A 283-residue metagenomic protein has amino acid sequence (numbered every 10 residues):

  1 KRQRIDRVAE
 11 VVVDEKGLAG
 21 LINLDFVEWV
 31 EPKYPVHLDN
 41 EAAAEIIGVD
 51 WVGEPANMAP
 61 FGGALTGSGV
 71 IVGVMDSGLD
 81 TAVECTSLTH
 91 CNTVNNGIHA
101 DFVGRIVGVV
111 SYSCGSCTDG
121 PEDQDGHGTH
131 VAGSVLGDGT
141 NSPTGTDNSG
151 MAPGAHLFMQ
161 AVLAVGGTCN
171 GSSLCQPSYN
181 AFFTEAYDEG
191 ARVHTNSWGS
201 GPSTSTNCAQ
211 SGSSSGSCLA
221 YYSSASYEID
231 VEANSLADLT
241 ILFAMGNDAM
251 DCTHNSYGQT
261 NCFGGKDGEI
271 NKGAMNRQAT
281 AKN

Functional and structural regions predicted by a protein language model:
K1-G62: Autoinhibitory propeptides
R2, D14, L18, F183 (+4 more regions): A conserved hydrophobic secondary-structure block that centers on an alpha-helix together with its immediately flanking
D6, V11-D14, S68-I71, Q124-G128 (+4 more regions): Solvent-exposed, acidic/flexible segments
E15-L18, L24-V27, G128, A132 (+5 more regions): Extracytoplasmic/secreted envelope proteins and their assembly/folding machinery, especially bacterial periplasmic
N23, P55-C175, D188-V193, S200-C208 (+3 more regions): Subtilisin-like serine protease catalytic core
D76, I229, G246: Active-site glycine-centered loops adjacent to acidic/histidine catalytic or metal-binding residues that shape
S203-S224, N261-G264: A solvent-exposed, charged loop/short amphipathic helix patch at secondary-structure junctions
H254-R277: Short, electropositive alpha-helical surface patch
